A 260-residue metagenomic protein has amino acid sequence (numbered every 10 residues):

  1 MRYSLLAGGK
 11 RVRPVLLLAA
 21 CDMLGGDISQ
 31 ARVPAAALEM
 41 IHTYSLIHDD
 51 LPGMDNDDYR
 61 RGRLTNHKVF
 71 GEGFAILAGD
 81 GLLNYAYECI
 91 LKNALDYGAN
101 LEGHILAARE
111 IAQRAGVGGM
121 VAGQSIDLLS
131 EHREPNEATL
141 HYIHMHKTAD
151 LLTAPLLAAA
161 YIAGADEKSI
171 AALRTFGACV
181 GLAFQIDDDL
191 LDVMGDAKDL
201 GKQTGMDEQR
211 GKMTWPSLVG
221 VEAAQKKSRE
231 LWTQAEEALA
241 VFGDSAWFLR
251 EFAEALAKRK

Functional and structural regions predicted by a protein language model:
M1-L239, D244-A257: Mg2+-dependent prenyl diphosphate-binding active-site environment of isoprenoid biosynthetic enzymes
